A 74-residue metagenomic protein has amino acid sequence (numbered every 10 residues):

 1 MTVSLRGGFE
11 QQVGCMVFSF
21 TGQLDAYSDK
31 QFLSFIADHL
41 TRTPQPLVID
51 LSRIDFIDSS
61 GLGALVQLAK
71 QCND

Functional and structural regions predicted by a protein language model:
M1-S19: Short beta-strand/loop segment at the start of cytosolic alpha/beta domains
Q23-D74: Amphipathic alpha-helical interaction surfaces in cytosolic regulatory modules
